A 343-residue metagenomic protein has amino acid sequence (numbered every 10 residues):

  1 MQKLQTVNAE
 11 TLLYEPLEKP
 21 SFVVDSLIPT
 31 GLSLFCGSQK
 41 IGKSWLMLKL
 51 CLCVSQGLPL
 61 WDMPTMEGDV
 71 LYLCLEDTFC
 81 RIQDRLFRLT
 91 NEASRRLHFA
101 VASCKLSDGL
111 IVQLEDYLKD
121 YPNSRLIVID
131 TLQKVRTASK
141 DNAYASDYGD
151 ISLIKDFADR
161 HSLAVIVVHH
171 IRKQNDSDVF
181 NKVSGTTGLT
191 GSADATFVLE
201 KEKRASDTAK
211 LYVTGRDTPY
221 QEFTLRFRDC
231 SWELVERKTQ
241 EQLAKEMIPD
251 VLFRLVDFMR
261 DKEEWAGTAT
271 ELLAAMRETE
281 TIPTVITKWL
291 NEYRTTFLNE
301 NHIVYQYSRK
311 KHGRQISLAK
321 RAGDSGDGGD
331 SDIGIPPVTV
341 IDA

Functional and structural regions predicted by a protein language model:
Q2-L4, E10, L17-K19, V23-V24 (+5 more regions): Conserved inter-motif catalytic segment of the P-loop NTP-binding fold
I28, C51, Y72, D130 (+5 more regions): Conserved RecA-like P-loop NTPase ATPase core
P29-S33, G68-D69: Pre-Walker A (Motif I) flank of P-loop NTPase domains
L34-C36, K40, S44-W45, L73 (+3 more regions): Phosphate-binding/switch region of NTP-binding enzymes
L46, L50: Hydrophobic positions on the alpha1 helix immediately C-terminal to the Walker A/P-loop
S55: Gly/Ala-rich phosphate-binding loop of Rossmann-like dinucleotide-binding domains, activating on the conserved
F87-R96, T186-T190, F297-L298: Short, conserved catalytic or adaptor-binding loops enriched in Gly and charged residues
L225-A343: DNA transaction DNA-binding modules
